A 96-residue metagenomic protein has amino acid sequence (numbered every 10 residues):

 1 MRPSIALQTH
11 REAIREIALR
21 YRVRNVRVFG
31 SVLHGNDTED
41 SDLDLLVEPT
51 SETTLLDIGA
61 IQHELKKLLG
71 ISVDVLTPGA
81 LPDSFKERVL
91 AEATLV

Functional and structural regions predicted by a protein language model:
M1-N25, L33-E39, T50-V96: Catalytic core of pol beta-like nucleotidyltransferases
V28: Conserved histidines in hydrophobic membrane contexts and catalytic metal-binding motifs
S41-L43: Change "...and in nucleic-acid phosphodiester-cleaving endonucleases..." to "...and in nucleic-acid processing enzymes
L46-E48: Short hydrophobic/aromatic beta-strand micro-patches that form the beta-sheet surface supporting nucleotide- or nucleic
